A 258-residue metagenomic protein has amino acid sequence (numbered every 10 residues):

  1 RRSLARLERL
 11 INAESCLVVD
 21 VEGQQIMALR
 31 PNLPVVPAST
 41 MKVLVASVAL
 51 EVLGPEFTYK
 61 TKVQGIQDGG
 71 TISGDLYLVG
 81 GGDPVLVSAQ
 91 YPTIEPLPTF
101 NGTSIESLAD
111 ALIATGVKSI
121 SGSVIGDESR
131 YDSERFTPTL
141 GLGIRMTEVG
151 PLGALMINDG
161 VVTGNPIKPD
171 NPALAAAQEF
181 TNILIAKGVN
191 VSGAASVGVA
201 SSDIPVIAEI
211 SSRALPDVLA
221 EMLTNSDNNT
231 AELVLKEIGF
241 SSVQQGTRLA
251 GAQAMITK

Functional and structural regions predicted by a protein language model:
R1-P34, P55-E56, K60, S107-V117: Beta-lactamase-like hydrolase cores
N12-E14, R30-N32, A38-M41, E56-K60 (+5 more regions): Extracytoplasmic
E14-S15, T71-G153, G160, G188-V189 (+2 more regions): Mid-domain, small-residue-enriched loop/turn segments at the edges of structured enzyme/sensor domains
L29-P31, D75-G81, R135-L142, S202-L215: Charged, often glycine-rich, active-site loop that binds/positions anionic groups
P37-P55, V124, L155, E179-L184 (+1 more regions): Active-site SXXK
L50-L53, P98-N101, S119, G164-P172: Active-site loop and adjoining helix of the penicillin-binding protein/serine DD-peptidase-beta-lactamase fold
E51-I66, G188-V197: Short, well-structured active-site flanking segments
V161-K258: A small/polar active-site loop signature that marks catalytic segments
